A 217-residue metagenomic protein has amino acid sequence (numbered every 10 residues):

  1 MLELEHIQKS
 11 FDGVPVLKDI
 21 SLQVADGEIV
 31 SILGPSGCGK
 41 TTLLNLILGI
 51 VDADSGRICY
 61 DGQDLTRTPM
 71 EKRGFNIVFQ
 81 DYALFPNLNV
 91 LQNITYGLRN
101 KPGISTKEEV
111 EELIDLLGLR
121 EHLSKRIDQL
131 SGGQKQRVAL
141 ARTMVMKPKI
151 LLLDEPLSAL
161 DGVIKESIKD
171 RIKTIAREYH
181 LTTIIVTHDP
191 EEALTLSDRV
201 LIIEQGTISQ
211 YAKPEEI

Functional and structural regions predicted by a protein language model:
L33-P35: The feature captures the beta-strand-to-loop junction immediately N-terminal to the Walker
D64-F79, N100: ABC ATPase NBD coupling module
S105-H122, K173-T174: Conserved ABC ATPase "signature" region
R126-L130, Q134: Conserved ABC ATPase signature
V145-K149: A short, proline-enriched helix->beta-strand linker immediately N-terminal to the Walker B motif in ABC-type P-loop
Y211-A212: ABC ATPase "signature
